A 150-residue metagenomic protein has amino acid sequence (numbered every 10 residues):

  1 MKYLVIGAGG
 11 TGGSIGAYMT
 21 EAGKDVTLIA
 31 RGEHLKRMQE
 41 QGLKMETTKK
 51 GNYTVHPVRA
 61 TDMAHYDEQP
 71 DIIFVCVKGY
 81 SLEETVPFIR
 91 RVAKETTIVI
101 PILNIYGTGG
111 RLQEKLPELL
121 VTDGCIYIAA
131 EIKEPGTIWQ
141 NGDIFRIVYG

Functional and structural regions predicted by a protein language model:
M1, P70-D71, F145: Nucleotide donor/acceptor-binding cores
M1-T47: NAD(P)+-binding Rossmann beta1-loop-alpha1 motif at the extreme N-terminus of oxidoreductases
V5, L28-R31, V75-C76, P101-I102 (+1 more regions): Active-site-adjacent beta-strand anchor residues
T47, D62, G142: Pocket-edge structural micro-motifs
G51-N52, F145: Short acidic/polar mixed-charge low-complexity motifs
Y53-P57, T61-W139: Rossmann-like NAD(P)(H) cofactor-binding subdomain of soluble oxidoreductases
G136-G150: Short beta-strand and adjoining strand-loop segment in the mid-core of the Rossmann-like NAD(P)-dependent dehydrogenase
